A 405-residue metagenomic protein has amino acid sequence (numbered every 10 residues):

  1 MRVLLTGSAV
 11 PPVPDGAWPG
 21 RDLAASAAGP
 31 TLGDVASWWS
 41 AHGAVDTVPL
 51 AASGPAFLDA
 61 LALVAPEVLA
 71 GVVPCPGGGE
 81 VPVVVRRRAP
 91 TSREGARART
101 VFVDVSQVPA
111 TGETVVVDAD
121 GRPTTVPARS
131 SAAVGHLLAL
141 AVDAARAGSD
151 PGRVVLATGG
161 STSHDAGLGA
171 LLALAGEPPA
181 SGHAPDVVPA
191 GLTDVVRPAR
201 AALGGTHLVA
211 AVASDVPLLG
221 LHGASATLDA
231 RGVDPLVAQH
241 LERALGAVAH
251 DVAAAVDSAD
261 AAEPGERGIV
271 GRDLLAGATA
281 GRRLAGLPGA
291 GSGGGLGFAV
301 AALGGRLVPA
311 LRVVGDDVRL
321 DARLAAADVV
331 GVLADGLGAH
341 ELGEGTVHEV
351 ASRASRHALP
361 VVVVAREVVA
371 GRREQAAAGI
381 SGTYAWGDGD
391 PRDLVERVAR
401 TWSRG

Functional and structural regions predicted by a protein language model:
M1-G405: N-terminal loops that bind phosphate or other acidic moieties and the adjacent beta-alpha structural core
